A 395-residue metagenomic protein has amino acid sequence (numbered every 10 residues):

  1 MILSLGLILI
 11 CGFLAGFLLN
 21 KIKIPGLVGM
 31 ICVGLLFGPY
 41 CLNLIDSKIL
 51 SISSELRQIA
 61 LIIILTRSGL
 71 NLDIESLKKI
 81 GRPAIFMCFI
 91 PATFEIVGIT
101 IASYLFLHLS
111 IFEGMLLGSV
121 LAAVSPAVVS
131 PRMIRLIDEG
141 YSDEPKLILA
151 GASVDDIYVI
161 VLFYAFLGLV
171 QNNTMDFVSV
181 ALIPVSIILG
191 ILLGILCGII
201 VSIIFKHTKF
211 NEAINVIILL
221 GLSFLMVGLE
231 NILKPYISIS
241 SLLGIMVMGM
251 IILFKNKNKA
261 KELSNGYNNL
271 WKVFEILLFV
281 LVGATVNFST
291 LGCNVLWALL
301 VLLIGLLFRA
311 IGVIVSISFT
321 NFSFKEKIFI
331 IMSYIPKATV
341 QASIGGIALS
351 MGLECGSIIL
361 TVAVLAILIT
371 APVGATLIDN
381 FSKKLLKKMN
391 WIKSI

Functional and structural regions predicted by a protein language model:
M1-I395: Transmembrane helical cores of multi-pass secondary ion antiporters/exchangers
